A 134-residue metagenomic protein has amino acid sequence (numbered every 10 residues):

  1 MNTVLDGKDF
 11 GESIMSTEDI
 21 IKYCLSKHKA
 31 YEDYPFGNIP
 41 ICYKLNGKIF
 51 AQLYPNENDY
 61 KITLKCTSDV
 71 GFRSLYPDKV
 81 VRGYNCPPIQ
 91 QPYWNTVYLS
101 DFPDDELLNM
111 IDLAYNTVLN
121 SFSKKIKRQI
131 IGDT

Functional and structural regions predicted by a protein language model:
M1-T134: Charge-dense, helix-prone N-terminal extensions
